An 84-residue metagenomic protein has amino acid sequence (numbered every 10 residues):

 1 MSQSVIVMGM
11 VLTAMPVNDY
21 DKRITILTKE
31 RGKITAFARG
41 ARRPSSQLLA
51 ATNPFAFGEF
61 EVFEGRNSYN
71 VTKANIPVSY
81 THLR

Functional and structural regions predicted by a protein language model:
Q3, P16-N18, T52: A short catalytic or substrate-binding loop motif that flags glycine-/basic-rich loops and adjacent residues that bind
S4-A14: Structural detector for short beta-strands of small beta-barrel domains
T13-P16, T28: A residue-level detector for short acidic-glycine micro-motifs
Y20-T25: Short aromatic-glycine-enriched beta-strand elements
L27-P77: Glycine/small-residue-rich interface belts in oligomeric ring/scaffold proteins and their assembly partners
T81-R84: Conserved small/polar residues in nucleotide/adenosyl-binding loops
